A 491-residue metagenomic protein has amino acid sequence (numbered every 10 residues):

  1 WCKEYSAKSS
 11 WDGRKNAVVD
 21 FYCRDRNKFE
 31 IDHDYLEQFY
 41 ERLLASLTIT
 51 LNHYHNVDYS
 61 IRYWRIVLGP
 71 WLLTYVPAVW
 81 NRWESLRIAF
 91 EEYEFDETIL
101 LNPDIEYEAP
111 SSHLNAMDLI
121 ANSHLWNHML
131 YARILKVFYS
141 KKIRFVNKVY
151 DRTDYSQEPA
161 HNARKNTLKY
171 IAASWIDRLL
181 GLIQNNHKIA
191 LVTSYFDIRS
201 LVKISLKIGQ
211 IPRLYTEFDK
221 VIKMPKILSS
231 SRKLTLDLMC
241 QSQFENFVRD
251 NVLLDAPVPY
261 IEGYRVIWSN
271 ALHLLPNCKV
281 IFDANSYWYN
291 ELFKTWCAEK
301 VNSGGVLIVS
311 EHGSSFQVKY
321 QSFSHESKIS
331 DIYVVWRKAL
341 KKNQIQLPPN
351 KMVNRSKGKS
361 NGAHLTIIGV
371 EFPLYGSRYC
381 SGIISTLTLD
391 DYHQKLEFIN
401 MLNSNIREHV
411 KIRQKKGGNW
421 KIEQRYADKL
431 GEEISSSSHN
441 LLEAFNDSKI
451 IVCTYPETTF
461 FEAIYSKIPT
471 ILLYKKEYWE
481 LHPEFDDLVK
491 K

Functional and structural regions predicted by a protein language model:
W1-K491: Catalytic-core helical/loop segments in enzymes performing group transfer/polymerization on anionic/lipid-linked
